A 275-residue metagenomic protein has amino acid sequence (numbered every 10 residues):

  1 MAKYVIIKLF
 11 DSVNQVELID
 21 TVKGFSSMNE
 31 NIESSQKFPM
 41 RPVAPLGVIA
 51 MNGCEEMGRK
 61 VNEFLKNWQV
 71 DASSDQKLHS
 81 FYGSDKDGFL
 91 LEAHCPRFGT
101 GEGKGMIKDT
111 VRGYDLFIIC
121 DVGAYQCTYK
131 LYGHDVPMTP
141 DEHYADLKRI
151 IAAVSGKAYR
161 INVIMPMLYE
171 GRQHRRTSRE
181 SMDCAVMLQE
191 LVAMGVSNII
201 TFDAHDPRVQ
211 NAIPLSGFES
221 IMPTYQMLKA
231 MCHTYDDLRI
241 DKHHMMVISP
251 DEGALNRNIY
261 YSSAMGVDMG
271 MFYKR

Functional and structural regions predicted by a protein language model:
M1-R275: PRPP-associated nucleotide enzymes
